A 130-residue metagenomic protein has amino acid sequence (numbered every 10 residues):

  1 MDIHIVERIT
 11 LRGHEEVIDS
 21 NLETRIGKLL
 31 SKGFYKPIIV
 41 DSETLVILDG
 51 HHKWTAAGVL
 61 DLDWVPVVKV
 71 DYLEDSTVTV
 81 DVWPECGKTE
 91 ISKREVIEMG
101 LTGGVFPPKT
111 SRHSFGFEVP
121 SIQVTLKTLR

Functional and structural regions predicted by a protein language model:
M1-E43, W54-R130: Short, charged/polar connector segments at secondary-structure boundaries
G50: Short, conserved phosphate/pyrophosphate- and ester-handling motifs at nucleotide-, phospho-/glycolipid
